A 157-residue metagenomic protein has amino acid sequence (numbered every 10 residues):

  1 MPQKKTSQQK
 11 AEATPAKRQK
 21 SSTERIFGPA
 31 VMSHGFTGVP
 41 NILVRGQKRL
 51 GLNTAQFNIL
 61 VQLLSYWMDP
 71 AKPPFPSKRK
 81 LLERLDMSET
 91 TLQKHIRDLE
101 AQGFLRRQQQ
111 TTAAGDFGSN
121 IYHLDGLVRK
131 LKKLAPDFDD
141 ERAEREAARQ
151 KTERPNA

Functional and structural regions predicted by a protein language model:
M1-A30, G126-A157: Charged low-complexity intrinsically disordered patches
M1-R84, T90-T91: Short recognition helix of helix-turn-helix/winged-helix DNA-binding domains
N58, I121-H123, A157: Generic structural signal for residues positioned in beta-strands
T90-A148: Winged-helix/helix-turn-helix nucleic-acid-interaction surface
